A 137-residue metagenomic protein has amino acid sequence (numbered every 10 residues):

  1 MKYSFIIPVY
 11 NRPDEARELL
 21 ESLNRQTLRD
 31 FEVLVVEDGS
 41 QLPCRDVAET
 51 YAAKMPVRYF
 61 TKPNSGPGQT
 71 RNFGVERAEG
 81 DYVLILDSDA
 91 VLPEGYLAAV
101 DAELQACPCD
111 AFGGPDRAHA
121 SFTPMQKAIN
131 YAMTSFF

Functional and structural regions predicted by a protein language model:
M1-R25: N-proximal low-complexity "stem/linker" segments adjacent to membrane-targeting elements
M1-S4, N24-V35, K54-R58: Short loop->beta transition adjacent to catalytic acidic/histidine clusters or analogous donor-positioning motifs
R12-E15, S40, P67: Donor nucleotide-sugar binding loop of glycosyltransferases
L19, C44-R45, R71, G95-L97 (+1 more regions): Acidic donor-diphosphate engagement hotspot in glycosyltransferases and nucleotidyltransferases that stabilizes
S22, R29, E37-D46, N64-S65 (+1 more regions): A conserved acidic beta->alpha catalytic loop
C44, K62-A78, A99: Glycine-rich, basic loop-to-helix element that forms the pyrophosphate-binding segment of sugar-nucleotide handling
V83: Short aromatic/hydrophobic "clamp" motif used to bind/position activated sugar donors
G95-K127, Y131: Conserved donor NDP-sugar-binding/catalytic core segment of glycosyltransferases
